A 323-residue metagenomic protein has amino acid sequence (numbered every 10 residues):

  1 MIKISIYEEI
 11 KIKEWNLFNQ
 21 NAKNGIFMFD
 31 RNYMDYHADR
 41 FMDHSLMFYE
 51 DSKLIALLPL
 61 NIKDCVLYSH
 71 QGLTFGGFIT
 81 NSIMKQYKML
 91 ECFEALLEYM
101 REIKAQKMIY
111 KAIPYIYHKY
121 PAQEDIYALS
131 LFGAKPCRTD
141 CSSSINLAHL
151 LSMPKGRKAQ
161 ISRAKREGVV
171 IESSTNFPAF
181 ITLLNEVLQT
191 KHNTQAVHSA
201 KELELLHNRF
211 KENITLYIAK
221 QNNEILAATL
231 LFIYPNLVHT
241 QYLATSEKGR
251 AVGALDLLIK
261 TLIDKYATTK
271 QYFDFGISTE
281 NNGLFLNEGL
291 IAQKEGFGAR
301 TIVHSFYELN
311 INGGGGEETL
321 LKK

Functional and structural regions predicted by a protein language model:
I2-D51, I55-V66, A112-G249: A conserved beta-strand-loop-helix scaffold within acyl/acetyltransferase catalytic domains
F41-D43, Y99-A105, I214, T268-Q271: Short, high-confidence coil segments that cap the C-terminus of an alpha-helix and link into the following beta-strand
L58, I79, K85, E91-A95 (+1 more regions): Aromatic (often tryptophan-rich) hydrophobic motifs at membrane interfaces
V66-Q71, L290: Short, flexible, mixed-charge acidic loops at enzyme active sites
Q71-K119: A gly/proline- and charged-residue-enriched helix-loop-helix capping module
Q71-L73, R138, I302: Short, solvent-exposed loop/turn segments at the edges of secondary structure
Y99-E102, A128, R163, K265 (+1 more regions): Alpha-helical scaffold elements within enzyme catalytic domains, especially in hydrolases
Y110, T139, S174, F275-G276 (+1 more regions): Residue-level detector of family-conserved "landmark" positions at structurally sensitive sites
